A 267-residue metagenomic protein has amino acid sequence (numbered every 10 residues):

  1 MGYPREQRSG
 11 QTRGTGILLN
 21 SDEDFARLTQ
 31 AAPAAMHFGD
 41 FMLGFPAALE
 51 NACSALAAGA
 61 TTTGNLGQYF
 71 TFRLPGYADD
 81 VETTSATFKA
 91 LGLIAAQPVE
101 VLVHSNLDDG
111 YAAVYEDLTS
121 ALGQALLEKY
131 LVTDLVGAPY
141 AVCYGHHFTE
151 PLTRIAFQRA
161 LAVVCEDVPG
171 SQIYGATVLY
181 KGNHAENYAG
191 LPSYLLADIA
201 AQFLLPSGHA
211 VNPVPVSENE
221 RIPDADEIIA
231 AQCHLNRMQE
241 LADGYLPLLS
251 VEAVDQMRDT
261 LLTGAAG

Functional and structural regions predicted by a protein language model:
M1-L118: Active-site beta->alpha loop and helix N-cap motifs at the rims of alpha/beta catalytic domains
G10-I17, D40-L43, G145-T153, E186 (+2 more regions): Catalytic cores of large soluble enzymes that bind and process phosphate-bearing ligands
E23, R27, R159, V163 (+1 more regions): Charged/polar, solvent-exposed surface patches and flexible loops
M42-A47, V178, E218-N219: Short, internal active-site loops enriched in acidic
A48-T62, T119-E128, Q158-A162, E227-C233: Short, electropositive alpha-helical surface patch
G64, Q68-P215: Catalytic alpha/beta core domains of metabolic enzymes, predominantly
P75-T87, P215-L241: C-terminal helical cap(s) of enzyme catalytic domains, especially alpha/beta-barrels
I229-G267: Long, compositionally biased intrinsically disordered regions
